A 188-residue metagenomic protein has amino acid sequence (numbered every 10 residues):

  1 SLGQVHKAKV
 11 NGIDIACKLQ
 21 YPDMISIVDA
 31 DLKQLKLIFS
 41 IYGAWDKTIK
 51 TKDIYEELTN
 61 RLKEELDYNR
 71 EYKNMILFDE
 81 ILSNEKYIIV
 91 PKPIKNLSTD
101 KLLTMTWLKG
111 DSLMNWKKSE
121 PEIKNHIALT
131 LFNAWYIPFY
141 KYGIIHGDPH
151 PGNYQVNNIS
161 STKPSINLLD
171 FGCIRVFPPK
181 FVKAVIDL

Functional and structural regions predicted by a protein language model:
S1-L188: Conserved catalytic cores of large enzyme domains
